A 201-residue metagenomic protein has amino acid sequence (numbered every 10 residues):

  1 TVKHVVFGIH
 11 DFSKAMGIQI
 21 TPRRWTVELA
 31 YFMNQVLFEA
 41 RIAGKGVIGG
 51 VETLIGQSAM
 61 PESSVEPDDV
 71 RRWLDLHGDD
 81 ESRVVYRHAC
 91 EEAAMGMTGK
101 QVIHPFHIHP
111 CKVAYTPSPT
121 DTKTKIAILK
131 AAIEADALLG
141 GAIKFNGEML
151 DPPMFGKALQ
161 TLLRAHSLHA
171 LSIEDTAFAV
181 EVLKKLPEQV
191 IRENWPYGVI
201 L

Functional and structural regions predicted by a protein language model:
T1-L201: Expand to "…catalyze enediolate/carbanion chemistry for C-C bond making/breaking, isomerization, decarboxylation
